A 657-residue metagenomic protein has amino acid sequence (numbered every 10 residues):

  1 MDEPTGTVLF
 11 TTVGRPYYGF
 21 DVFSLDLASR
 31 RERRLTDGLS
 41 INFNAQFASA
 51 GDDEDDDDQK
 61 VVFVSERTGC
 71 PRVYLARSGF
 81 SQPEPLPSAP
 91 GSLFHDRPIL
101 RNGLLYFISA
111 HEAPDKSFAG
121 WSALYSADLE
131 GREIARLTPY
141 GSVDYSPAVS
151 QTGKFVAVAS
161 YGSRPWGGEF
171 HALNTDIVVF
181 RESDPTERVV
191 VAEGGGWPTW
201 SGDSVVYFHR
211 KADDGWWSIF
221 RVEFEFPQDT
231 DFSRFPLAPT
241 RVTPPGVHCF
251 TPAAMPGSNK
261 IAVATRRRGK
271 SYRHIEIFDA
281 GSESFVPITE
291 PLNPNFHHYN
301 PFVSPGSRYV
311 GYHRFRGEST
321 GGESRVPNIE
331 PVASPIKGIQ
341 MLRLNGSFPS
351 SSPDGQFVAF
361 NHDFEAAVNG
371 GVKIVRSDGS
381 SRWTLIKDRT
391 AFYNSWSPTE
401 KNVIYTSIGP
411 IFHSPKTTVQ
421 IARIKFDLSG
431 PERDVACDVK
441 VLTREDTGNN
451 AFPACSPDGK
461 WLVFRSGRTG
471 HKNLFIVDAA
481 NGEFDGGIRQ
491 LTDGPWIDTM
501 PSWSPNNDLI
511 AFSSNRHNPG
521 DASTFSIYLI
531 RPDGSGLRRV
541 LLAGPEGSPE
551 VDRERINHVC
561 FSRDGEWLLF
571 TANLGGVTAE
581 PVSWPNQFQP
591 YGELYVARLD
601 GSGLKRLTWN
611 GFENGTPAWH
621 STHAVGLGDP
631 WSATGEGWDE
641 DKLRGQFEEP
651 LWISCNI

Functional and structural regions predicted by a protein language model:
M1-I657: Sequence signature of WD/YWTD-type beta-propeller architectures
